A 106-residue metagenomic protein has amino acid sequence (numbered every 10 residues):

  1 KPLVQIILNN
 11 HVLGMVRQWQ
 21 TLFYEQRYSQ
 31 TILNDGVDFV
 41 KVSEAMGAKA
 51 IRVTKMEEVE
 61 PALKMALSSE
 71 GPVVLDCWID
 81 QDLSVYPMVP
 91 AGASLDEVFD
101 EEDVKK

Functional and structural regions predicted by a protein language model:
K1-K106: Thiamine diphosphate
